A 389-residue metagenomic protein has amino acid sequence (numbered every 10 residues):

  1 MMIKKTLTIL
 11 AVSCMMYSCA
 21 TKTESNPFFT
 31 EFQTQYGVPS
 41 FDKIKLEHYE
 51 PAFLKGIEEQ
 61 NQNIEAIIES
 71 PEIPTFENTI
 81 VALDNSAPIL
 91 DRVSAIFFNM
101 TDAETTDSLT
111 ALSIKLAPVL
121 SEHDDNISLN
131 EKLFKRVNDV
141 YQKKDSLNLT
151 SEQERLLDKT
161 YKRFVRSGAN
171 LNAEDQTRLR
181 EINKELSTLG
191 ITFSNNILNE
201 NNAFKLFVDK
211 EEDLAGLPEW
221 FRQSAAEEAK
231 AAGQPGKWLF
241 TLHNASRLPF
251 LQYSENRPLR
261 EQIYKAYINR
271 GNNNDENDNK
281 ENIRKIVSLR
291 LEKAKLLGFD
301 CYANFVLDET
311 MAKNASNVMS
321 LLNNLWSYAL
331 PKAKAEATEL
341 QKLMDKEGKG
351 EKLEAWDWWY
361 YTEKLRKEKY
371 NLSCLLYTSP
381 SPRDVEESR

Functional and structural regions predicted by a protein language model:
M1-K5: Positively charged n-region of N-terminal signal peptides that target proteins for export
T6-C14: Sec-dependent N-terminal signal peptides
T23-L217: N-terminal helix-rich structural modules
L156, T188, N195, E200-S224 (+4 more regions): Active-site-proximal, well-structured secondary-structure segments within enzyme catalytic domains
N170-T177, N273-K285, E292, L296-D300: A conserved hydrophobic secondary-structure block that centers on an alpha-helix together with its immediately flanking
K237-R270: Active-site-adjacent "gating/activation" loops or surface patches in catalytic cores
Y377-S388: Single conserved hydrophobic/aromatic residue that forms the stacking wall/gate of nucleotide- or nucleobase-binding
